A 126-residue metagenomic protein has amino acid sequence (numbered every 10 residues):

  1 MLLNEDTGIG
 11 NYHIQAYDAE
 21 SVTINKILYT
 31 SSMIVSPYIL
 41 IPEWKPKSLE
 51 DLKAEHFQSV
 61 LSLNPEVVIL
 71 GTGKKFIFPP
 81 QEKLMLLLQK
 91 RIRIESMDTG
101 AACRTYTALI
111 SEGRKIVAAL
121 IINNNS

Functional and structural regions predicted by a protein language model:
M1-L52, Q58, L63, S111-S126: Non-catalytic interface/targeting segments
P42-E43, F76-P79, T105: Short active-site-adjacent helix-start/loop capping segments
V60-S96: Mid-chain, well-packed structural core segment of small domains
E95-D98, A118: General beta-strand structural signal in soluble alpha/beta enzymes
T99-R104: Short acidic loop-to-helix transition motifs that present clustered carboxylates
T105-S111: Conserved phosphate-binding catalytic cores of ATP/NTP-utilizing and phosphoryl-transfer enzymes
